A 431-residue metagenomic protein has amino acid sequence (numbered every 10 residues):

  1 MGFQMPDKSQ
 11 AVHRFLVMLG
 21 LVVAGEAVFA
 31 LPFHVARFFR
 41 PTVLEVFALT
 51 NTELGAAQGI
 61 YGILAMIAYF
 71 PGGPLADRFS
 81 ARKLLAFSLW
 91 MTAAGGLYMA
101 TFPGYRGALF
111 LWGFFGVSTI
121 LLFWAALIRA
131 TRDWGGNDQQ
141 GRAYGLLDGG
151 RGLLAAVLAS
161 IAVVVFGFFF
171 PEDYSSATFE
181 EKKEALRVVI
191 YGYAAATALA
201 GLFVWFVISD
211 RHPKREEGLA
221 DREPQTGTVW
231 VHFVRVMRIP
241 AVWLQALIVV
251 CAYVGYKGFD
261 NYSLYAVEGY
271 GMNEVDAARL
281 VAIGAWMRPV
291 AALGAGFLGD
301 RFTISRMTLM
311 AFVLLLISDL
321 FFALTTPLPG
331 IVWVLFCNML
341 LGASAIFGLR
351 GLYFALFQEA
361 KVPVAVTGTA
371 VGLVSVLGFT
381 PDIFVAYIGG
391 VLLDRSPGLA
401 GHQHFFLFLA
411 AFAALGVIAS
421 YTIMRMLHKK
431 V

Functional and structural regions predicted by a protein language model:
A36-R40, A155, A159, I239-A285 (+2 more regions): Extracytoplasmic gate region of multi-pass secondary transporters
A68-S80, A291-I304, L393-D394: Helix-to-loop junctions at the C-terminal end of transmembrane segments in multipass secondary transporters
R78-L89, D300-L314: Cytoplasmic membrane-interface "Motif A"-like loop-to-helix N-cap segments of 12-TM Major Facilitator Superfamily
Y144-G167, S375-A386: Glycine-rich segments within core transmembrane alpha-helices of 12-TM secondary carriers
F166-P171, A194-E217, A419-M424: C-terminal membrane-cytosol helix-exit motif in multi-pass small-molecule transporters
I208-V231, V431: Flexible cytoplasmic inter-helical loops of multi-pass small-molecule transporters
T303-L356: C-terminal transmembrane helical hairpin of 12-TM major facilitator-type secondary transporters
K361-P397: A late C-terminal transmembrane helix in Major Facilitator Superfamily
